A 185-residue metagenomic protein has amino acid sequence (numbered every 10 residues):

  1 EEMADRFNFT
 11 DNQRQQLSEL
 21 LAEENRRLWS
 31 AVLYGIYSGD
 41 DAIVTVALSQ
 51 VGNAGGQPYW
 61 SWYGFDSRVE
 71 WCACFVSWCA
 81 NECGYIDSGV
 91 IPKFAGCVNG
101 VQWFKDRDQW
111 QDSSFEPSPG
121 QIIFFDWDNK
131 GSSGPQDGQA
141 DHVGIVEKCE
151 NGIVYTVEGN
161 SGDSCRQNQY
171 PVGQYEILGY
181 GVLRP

Functional and structural regions predicted by a protein language model:
E1-Q57, I153, V172-P185: Intrinsically disordered, low-complexity, Pro/Ser/Thr/Asn/Gly/Ala-rich spacer/linker segments adjacent to signal
W29-S88, Q139: N-terminal capping segments
A54, D163-S164: Short, acidic Gly/Pro/Ser/Thr-rich loop/turn segments
Y59, F75, F124, G179-Y180: Aromatic-residue hotspot detector
I86-D163: ...with weaker cross-activation on analogous glycine-rich loops/strands in unrelated enzymes
C165-G173: A short macromolecule-binding patch
